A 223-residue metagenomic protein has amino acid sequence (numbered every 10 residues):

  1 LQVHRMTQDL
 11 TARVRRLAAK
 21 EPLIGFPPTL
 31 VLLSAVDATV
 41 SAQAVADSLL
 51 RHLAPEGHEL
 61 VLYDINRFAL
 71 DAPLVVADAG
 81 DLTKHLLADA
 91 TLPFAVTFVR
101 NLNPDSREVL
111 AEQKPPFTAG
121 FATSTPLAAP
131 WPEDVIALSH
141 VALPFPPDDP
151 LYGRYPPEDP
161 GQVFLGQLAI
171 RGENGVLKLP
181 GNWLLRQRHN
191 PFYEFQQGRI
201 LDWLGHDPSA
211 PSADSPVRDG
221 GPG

Functional and structural regions predicted by a protein language model:
L1-V75, K84-N174, N190-G198, W203-G205 (+1 more regions): Serine-hydrolase catalytic core
E173-L184: Acidic/histidine-rich, surface-exposed loop or edge segments in extracytoplasmic proteins
L177, H206-G221: Extended, compositionally biased alpha-helical segments that mediate assembly or anchoring
W183-Q187, P191: Generic amphipathic alpha-helical segments used as scaffolds and interaction surfaces in large, multi-domain proteins
